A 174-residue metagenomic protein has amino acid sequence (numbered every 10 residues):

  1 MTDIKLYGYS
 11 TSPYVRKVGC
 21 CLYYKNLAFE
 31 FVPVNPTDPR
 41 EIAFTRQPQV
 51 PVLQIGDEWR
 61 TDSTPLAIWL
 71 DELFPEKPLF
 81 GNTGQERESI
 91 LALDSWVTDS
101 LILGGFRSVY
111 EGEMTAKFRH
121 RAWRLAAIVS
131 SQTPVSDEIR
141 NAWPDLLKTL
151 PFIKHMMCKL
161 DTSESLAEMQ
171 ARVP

Functional and structural regions predicted by a protein language model:
M1-Q132: GST-like domain detector, emphasizing the conserved glutathione-binding G-site in the N-terminal thioredoxin-like
S100-P174: GST-like fold's C-terminal all-alpha helical module
